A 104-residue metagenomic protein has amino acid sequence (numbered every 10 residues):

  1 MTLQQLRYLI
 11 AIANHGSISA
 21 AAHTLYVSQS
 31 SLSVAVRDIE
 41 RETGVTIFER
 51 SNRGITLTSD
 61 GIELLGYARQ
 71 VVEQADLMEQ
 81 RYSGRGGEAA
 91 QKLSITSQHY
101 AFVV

Functional and structural regions predicted by a protein language model:
T2-Q5, Q29, G54, G61 (+3 more regions): The N-cap/first-turn positions of alpha helices within or immediately adjacent to helix-turn-helix DNA-binding domains
Y8-I12, L64: Short alpha-helical "packing" element that flanks the helix-turn-helix/winged-helix DNA-binding module
I12-S31: Short helix-boundary/capping micro-motifs
H15, T24, D38-T46: Residue cluster at the C-terminal edge of the helix-turn-helix DNA-binding motif
S17-I18, V36, R50: Helix-turn-helix DNA-binding elements, focusing on the entry/boundary residues of the two helices that contact DNA
S30, L77-Q80, G87-V104: N-terminal winged-helix
E40-S59, E79: A short LG(V/I)-centered, amphipathic sequence patch enriched for acidic residue(s) preceding the LG motif
E42-T43, L64-G86: Alpha-helical linker/hinge and terminal dimerization helices associated with HTH transcriptional regulators
